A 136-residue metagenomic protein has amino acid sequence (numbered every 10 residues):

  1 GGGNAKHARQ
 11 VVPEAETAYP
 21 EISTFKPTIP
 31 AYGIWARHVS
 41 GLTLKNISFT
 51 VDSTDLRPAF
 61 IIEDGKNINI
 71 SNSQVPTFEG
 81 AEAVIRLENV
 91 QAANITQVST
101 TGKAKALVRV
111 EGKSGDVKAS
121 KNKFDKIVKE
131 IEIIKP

Functional and structural regions predicted by a protein language model:
G1-P136: Extracellular/periplasmic carbohydrate-active domains that bind, remodel, or depolymerize complex polysaccharides
